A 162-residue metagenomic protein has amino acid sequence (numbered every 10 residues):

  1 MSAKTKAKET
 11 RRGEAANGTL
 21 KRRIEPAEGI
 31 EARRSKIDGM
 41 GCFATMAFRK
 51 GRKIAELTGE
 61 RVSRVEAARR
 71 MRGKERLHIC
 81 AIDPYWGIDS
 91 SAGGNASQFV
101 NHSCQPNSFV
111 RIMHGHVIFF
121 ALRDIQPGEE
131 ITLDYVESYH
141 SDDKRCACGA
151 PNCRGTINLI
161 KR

Functional and structural regions predicted by a protein language model:
S2-E9, S103-R162: C-terminal SET catalytic tail plus cysteine-rich post-SET Zn-binding segment of SAM-dependent SET-domain
K6-R12, N17-V110, K161: Catalytic cores of histone-lysine modification enzymes
